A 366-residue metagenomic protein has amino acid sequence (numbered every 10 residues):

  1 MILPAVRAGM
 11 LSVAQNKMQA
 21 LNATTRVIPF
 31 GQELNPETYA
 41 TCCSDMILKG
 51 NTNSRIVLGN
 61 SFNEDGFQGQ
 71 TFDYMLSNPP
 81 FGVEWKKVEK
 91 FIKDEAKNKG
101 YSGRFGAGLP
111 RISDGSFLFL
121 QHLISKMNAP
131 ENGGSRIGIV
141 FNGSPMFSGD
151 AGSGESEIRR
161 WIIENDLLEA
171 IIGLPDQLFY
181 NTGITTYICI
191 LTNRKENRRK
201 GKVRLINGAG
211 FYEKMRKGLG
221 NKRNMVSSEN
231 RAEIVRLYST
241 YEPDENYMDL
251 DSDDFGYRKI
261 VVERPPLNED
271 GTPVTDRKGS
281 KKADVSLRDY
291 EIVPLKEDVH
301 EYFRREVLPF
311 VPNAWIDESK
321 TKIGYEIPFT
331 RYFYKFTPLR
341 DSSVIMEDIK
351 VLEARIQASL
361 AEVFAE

Functional and structural regions predicted by a protein language model:
M1-S77, F81-E95, F117, N142-S144 (+5 more regions): Conserved S-adenosyl-L-methionine
S12, A40, S77-P79, F117-Q121 (+15 more regions): Feature representing long, continuous alpha-helical segments
Y39, I56, G106-L191: Conserved Class I SAM-dependent methyltransferase catalytic core
T52-I56, K97-G103, R136-P145, A209-M215 (+1 more regions): Short acidic (Asp/Glu) and glycine-rich catalytic loops that position anionic groups and cofactors
F72, D114-S116, N132-N142, L168-E169 (+7 more regions): Active-site lining segments that contact anionic ligands and/or coordinate catalytic metals
E89-D114, P145-G154, P175-N181, G218-M225 (+2 more regions): Short, contiguous acidic/charged loop-to-helix segments that flank catalytic cores in large enzymes
Y180-E269: Flexible, glycine-/basic-rich loop-and-beta segments that form/coincide with the SAM-dependent methyltransferase
D284-D289, P294-A314, T321-E366: Non-catalytic DNA-recognition/assembly elements of restriction-modification systems
